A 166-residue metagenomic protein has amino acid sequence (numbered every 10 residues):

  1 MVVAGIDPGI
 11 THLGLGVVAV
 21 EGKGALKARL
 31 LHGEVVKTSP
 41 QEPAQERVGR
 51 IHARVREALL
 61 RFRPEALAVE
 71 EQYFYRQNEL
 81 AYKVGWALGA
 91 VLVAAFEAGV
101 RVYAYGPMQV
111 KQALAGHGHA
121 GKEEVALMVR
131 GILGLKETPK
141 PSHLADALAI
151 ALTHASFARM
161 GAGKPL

Functional and structural regions predicted by a protein language model:
M1-L166: Phosphate- and other anionic-substrate recognition elements at nucleic-acid/protein interfaces
